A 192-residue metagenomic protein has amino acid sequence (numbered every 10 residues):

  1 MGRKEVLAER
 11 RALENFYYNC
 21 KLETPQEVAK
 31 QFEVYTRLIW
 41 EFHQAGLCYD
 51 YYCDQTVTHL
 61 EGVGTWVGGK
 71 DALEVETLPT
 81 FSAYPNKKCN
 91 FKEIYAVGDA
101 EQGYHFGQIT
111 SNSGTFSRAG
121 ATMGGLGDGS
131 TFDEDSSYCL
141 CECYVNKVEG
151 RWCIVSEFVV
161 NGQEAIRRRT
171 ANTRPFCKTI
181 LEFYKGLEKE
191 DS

Functional and structural regions predicted by a protein language model:
M1-Y51, Y184-S192: Short, low-complexity N-terminal intrinsically disordered segments enriched in polar/charged residues
G2-N15, G129-F132, S137, V155-S192: Low-complexity, intrinsically disordered terminal/linker segments enriched in charged and Gly/Pro repeats
E27, Q31, A72, S137: Soluble or luminal CAZymes and related metallo-dependent hydrolases
E33, A45-R118: A solvent-exposed, acidic/Ser-Thr-rich amphipathic alpha-helical stretch
V57, Y95, C153, F158-V159: Residues embedded in well-ordered beta-strands within globular domains across many folds
A83, N90-I94, A121, C141-N146 (+1 more regions): Catalytic cores of transferase enzymes with a strong primary signal for eukaryotic protein kinases
G107-G150, Q163-C177: Exposed beta-sheet edge and beta->alpha loop/turn motif
